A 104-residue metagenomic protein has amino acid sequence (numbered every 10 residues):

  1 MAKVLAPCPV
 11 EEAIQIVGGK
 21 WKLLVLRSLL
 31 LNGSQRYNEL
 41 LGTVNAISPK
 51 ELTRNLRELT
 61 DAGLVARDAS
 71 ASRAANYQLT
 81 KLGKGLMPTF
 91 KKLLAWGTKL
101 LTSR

Functional and structural regions predicted by a protein language model:
M1-K3, A66, L101-R104: HhH-family (HhH-GPD) DNA N-glycosylase catalytic core used in base-excision repair
A6-E51, R73-Q78: N-terminal helix-turn-helix DNA-binding core of bacterial DNA-binding proteins
L30-S34, G63-L64, G97-T98: A short beta-strand-loop micro-motif that forms or neighbors metal/cofactor- and ligand-binding patches at active-site
L52, L56-L59: Basic amphipathic alpha-helical segments that dock to polyanions
T60-S70: A short, conserved structural fragment
A62, T89-L101: Alpha-helical linker/hinge and terminal dimerization helices associated with HTH transcriptional regulators
A71-L93: Basic, amphipathic "hinge/linker" alpha-helix immediately C-terminal to the N-terminal HTH DNA-binding motif
